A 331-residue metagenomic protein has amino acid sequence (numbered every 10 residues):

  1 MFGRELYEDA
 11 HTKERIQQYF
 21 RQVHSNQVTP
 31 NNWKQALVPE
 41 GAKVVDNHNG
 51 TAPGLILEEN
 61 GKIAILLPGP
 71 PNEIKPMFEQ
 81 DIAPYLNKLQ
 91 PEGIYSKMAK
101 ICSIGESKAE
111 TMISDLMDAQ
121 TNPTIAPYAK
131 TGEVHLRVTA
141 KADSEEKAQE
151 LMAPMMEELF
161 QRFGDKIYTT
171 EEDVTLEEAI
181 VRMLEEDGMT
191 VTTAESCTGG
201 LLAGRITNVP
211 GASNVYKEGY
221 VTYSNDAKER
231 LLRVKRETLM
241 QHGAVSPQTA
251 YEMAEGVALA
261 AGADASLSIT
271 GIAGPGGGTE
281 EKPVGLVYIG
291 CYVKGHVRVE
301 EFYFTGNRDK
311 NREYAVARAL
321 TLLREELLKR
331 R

Functional and structural regions predicted by a protein language model:
M1-L89: Proline/glycine-rich low-complexity loops and linkers
G3-Y7, Q18-S25, K43, N60 (+10 more regions): Generic secondary-structure signature for well-ordered alpha-helical cores
H11, Q17, K34, E145-R331: Short alpha-helical segments enriched in small residues
P30-N31, Q35-V38, D46-N49, L55-N60 (+7 more regions): Solvent-exposed alpha-helices and their adjacent loops that cap or buttress functional pockets in soluble metabolic
E40-G41, N47-N49, P68-P71, I104 (+4 more regions): Fold-independent oxyanion-binding glycine-rich loops and adjacent beta-strand/coil segments at enzyme active sites
A42, V138, A319: A residue-level signal for conserved active-site and pocket-lining positions in enzyme catalytic cores
V45-D46, E58, L67-G69, Y128 (+4 more regions): Short beta-strand segments
E58-G132, R137-T139, K147-M152: Accessory alpha-helical/coil subdomains and C-terminal extensions that flank or cap enzyme catalytic cores
